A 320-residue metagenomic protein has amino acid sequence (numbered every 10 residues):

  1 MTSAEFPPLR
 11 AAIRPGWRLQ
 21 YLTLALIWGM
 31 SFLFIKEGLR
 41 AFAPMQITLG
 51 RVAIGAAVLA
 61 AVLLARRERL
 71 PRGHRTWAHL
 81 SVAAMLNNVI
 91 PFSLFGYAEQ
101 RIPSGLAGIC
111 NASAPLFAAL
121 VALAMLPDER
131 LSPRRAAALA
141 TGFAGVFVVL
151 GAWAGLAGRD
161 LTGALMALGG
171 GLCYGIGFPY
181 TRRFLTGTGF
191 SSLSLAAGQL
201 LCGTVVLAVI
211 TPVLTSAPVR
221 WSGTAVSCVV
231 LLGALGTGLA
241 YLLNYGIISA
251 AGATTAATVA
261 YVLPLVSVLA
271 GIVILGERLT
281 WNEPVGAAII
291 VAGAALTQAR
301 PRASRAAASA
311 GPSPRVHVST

Functional and structural regions predicted by a protein language model:
T2, A41-I90, S113-A122, C173-Y180 (+4 more regions): Transmembrane alpha-helices of multi-pass small-molecule transport proteins
T2-R10, P15, Q46, R51-A60 (+3 more regions): C-terminal-most transmembrane helix of multi-pass membrane proteins
I13-W17, A41-L49, R72-A78, A136 (+3 more regions): Juxtamembrane helix-entry segments on the extracytoplasmic side of multipass membrane proteins
I27, S31-I35, A60-N111, V146-V148 (+1 more regions): Specific transmembrane alpha-helical segments of multi-pass solute transporters/efflux pumps, especially DMT/EamA
G50, N88, A107-S113, Y180-T204 (+1 more regions): Helix-helix packing/entry segments at the starts of transmembrane helices
L59, A118-L120, L139, L156-L214 (+3 more regions): Transmembrane alpha-helical segments that form core, pore/gating elements of small-molecule transporters/exporters
L59, S81, V121, P133-W153 (+5 more regions): Hydrophobic transmembrane alpha-helices of multi-pass small-molecule transport proteins
V62-L70, P115-A140, L265-V285: C-terminal transmembrane-helix exit sites in multi-pass transporters
